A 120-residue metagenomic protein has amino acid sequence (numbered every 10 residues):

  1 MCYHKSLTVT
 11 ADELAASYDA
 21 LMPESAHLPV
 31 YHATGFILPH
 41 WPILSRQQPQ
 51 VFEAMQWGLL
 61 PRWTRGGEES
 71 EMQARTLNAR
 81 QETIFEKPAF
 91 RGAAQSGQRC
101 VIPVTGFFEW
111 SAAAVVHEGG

Functional and structural regions predicted by a protein language model:
M1-G120: Short linear sequence motif anchored by a di-proline
